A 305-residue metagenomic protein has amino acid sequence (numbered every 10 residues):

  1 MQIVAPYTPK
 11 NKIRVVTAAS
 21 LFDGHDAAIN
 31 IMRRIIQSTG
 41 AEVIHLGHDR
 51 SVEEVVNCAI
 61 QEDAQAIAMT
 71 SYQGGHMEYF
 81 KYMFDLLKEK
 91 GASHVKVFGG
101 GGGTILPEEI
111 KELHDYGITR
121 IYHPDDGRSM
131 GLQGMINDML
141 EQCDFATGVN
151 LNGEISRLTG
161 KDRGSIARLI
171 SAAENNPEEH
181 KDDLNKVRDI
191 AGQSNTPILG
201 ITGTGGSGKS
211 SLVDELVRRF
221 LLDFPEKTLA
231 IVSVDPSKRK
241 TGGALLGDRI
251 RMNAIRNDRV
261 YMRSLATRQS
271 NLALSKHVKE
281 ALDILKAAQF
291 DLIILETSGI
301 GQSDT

Functional and structural regions predicted by a protein language model:
M1-I13: Non-catalytic signal-transmission and effector/linker regions of two-component phosphorelay proteins
M1-Q2, L132-P197: Extreme N-terminal, non-catalytic leader segments that precede Walker-type/kinase nucleotide-binding cores
Y7-T8, F80, F84-A92, L221 (+2 more regions): Surface-exposed amphipathic alpha-helices with a cationic face
F22, I29-T39, V43-G134: Cofactor-cradling patches in redox/metallo enzymes
D23, T204-S207: ATP-binding Walker
E174-T196, S207, L216-S303: Nucleotide-state-sensitive switch-loop elements of NTP-binding domains
L199-I201: Hydrophobic anchor at the beta1->P-loop junction of P-loop NTPases
L212: Hydrophobic positions on the alpha1 helix immediately C-terminal to the Walker A/P-loop
